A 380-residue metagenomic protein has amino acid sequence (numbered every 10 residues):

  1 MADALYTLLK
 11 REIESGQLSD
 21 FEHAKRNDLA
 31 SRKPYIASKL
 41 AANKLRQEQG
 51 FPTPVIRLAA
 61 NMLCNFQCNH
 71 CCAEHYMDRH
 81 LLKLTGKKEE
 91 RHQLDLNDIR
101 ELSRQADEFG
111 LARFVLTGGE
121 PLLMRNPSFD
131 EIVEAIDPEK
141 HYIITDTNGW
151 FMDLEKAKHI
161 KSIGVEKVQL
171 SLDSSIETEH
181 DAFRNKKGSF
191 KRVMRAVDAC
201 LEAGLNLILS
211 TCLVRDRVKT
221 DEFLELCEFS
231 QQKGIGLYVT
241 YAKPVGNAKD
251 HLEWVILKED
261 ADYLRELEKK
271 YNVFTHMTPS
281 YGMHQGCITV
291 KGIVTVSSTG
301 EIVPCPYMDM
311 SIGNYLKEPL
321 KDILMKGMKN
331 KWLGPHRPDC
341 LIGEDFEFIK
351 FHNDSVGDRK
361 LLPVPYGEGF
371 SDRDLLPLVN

Functional and structural regions predicted by a protein language model:
A2-K10, S162, K167, S171-D173 (+5 more regions): Radical SAM enzyme [4Fe-4S]-AdoMet core and its adjacent flexible, acidic and glycine-rich loops/tails across
A2-K158, S162-I163: Conserved alpha-helical substructure of the radical SAM core
A2-S19, H23-K25, K39, N43 (+1 more regions): Flexible mid-to-C-terminal extensions adjoining Fe-S/redox cofactors in radical SAM and related proteins
T53-V55, I208, R337-D339: Short, solvent-exposed beta-strand edge segments and adjacent coil->beta transition regions
I56, V290-G292: Short loop/turn microsegments at loop-to-beta-strand junctions
L58, M62-N65, Y281, T299 (+1 more regions): Processing junctions and N-termini across compartments
C64, C68-C71, C287, C305 (+1 more regions): Short cysteine clusters
